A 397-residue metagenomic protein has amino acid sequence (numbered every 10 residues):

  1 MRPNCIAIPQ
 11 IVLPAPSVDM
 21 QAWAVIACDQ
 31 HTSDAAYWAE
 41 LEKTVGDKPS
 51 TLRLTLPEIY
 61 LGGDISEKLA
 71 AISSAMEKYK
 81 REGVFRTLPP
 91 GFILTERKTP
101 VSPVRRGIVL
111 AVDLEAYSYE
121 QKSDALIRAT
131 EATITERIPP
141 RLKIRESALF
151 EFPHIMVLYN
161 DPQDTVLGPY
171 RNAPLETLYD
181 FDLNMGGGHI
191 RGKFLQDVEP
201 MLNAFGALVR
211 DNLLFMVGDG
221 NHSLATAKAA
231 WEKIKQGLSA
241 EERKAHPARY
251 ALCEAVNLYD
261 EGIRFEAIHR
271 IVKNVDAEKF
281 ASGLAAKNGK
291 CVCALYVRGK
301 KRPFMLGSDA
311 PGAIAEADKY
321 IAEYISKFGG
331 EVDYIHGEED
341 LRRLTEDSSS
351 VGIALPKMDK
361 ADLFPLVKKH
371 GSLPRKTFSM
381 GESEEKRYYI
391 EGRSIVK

Functional and structural regions predicted by a protein language model:
M1-G186, K193, P200-A207, D359-L373 (+1 more regions): N-terminal extension/subdomain marker
I6, A207, Q236-S239, K244-H246 (+1 more regions): Long, charge-rich alpha-helical interaction segments
V157, G220, T345: A residue-level signal for conserved active-site and pocket-lining positions in enzyme catalytic cores
L158, V217-G218, E254, A354-P356: Short beta-strand segments
N172-K193, D260, F265-A285: Compact, glycine/acidic-enriched structural inserts
E199-L238: Active-site beta-strand/loop microenvironment that shapes enzyme catalytic pockets
A240-D276, F364-L366: Class I SAM-dependent methyltransferase SAM-binding "motif I" and its flanking Rossmann-like core
A313-K397: Charged substrate- and nucleic-acid-binding regions of tRNA-handling and nucleotidyl-transfer enzymes, centered on
